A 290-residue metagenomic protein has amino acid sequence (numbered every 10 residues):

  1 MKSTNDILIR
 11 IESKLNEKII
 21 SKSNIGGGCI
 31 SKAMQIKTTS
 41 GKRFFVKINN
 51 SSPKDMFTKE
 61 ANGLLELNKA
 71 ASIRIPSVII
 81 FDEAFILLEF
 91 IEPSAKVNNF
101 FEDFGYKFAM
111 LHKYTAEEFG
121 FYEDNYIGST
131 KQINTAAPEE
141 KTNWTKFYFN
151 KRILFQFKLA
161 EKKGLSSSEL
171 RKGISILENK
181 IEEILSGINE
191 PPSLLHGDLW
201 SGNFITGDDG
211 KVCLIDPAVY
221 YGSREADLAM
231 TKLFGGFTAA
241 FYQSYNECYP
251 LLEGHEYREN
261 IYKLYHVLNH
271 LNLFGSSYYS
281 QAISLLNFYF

Functional and structural regions predicted by a protein language model:
K2-S13, A116-L194: An alpha-helical support segment within catalytic cores of ATP-dependent transferases
N16-S23: Conserved N-terminal boundary motif of the eukaryotic protein kinase catalytic domain
S23-T142, K146: ATP-binding pocket architecture of kinase catalytic cores
S51, F81-F85, E92-S94, I153 (+3 more regions): Short, solvent-exposed loop/turn segments at secondary-structure junctions
F100, L159, S284: Phosphate/dinucleotide-binding and metal-coordinating scaffold of catalytic cores in nucleotide-dependent enzymes
T135-F149, K158, I188-L194, S201 (+3 more regions): Active-site Asp-x-Gly
I261-H270: Short helix/strand-capping connector loops at secondary-structure junctions
H270-F290: ATP/Mg2+ or Mg2+-diphosphate-binding catalytic cores that bind nucleotide phosphates or diphosphates via glycine-rich
